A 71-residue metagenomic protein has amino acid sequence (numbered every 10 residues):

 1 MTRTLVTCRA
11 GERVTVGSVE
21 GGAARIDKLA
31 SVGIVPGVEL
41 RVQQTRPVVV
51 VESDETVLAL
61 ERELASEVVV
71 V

Functional and structural regions predicted by a protein language model:
M1-V71: Compact, glycine-rich, soluble single-domain proteins
